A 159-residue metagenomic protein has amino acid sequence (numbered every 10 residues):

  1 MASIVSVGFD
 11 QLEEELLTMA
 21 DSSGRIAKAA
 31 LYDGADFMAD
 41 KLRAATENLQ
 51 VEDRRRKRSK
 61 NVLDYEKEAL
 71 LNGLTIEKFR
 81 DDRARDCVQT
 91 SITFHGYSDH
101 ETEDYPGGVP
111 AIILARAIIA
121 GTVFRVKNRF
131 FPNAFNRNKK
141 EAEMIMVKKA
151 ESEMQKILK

Functional and structural regions predicted by a protein language model:
M1-R25: N-terminal, Lys/Arg- and Ser/Thr-rich interaction peptides
E13, K41, R83, A134-F135 (+1 more regions): Prokaryotic Sec-type signal peptides and long signal-anchor helices with extended Leu/Ile/Val-rich h-regions
L17, D21-T122, S152, L158-K159: Short, low-complexity, charged/polar segments at coil/turn and helix-coil boundaries
I119-N136: Short helix/strand-capping connector loops at secondary-structure junctions
A134-K159: C-terminal or internal capping secondary-structure element at the end of a domain, subdomain, or sheet
